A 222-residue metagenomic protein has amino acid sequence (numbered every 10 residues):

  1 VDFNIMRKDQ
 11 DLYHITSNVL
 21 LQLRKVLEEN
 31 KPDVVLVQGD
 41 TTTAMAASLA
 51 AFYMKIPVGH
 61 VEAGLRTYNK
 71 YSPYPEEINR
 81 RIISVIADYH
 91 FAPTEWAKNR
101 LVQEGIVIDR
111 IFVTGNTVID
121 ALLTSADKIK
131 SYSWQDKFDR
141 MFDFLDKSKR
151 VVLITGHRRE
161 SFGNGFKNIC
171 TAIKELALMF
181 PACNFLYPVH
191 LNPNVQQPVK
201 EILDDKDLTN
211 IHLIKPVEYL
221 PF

Functional and structural regions predicted by a protein language model:
D2-V107: Active-site and donor-binding regions of nucleotide-sugar-utilizing enzymes
F3, T114, I214: Hydrophobic residues at beta-strand termini and immediately following loops that shape nucleotide-binding pockets
Q10, K130-F222: Donor-nucleotide binding loops and adjacent catalytic segments primarily of GT-B fold Leloir glycosyltransferases
G39, T94-W96, G115, H190-L191 (+1 more regions): Helix N-cap/beta->alpha junction signal
A47, L101, L122, V195-V199: Hydrophobic packing residues within well-ordered alpha-helices of enzyme cores
P57, R110, N184-F185: Residues at the starts of beta-strands that form the adenosine-phosphate
A63-T67, N116, P216-Y219: Short, acidic/turn-prone active-site loops that include or flank metal/cofactor- and phosphate-binding residues
I86-N164, N168: A nucleotide-sugar donor-handling region in carbohydrate enzymes
